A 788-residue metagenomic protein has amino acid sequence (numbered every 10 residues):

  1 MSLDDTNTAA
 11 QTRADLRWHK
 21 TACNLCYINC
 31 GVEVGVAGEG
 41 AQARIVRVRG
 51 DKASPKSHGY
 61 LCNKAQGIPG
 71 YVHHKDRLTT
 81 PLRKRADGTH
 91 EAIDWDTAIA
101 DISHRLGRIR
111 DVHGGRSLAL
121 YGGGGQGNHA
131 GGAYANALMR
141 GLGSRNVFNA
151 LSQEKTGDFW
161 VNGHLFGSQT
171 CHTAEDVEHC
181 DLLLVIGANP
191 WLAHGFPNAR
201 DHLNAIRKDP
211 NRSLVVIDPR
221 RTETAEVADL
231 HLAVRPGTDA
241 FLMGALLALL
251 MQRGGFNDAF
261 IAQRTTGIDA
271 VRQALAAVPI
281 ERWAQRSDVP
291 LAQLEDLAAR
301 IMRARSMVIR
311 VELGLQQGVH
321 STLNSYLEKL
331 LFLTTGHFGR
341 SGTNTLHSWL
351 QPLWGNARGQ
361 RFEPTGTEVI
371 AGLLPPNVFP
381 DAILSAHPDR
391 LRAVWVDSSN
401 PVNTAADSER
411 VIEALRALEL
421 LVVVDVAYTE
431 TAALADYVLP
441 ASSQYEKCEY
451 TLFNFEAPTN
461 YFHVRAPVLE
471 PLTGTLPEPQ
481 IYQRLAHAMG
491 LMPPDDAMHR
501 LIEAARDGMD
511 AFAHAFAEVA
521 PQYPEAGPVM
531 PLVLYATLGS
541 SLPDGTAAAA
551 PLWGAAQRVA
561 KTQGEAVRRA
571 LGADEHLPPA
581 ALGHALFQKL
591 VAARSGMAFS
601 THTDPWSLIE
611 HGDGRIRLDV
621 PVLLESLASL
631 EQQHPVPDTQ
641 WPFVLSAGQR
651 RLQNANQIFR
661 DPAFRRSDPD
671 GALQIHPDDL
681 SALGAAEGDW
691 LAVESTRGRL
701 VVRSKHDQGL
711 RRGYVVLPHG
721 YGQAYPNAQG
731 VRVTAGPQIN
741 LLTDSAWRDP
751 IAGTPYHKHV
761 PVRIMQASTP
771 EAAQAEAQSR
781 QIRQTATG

Functional and structural regions predicted by a protein language model:
M1-R253, I280-R282, P290, L294 (+5 more regions): N-terminal export/assembly segments and adjacent metallocofactor-ligating motifs of anaerobic energy-metabolism
V46, N257-D258, V308-I309, H337-H347 (+7 more regions): Acidic/polar loop patches that form or flank catalytic/metal-binding clefts of enzymes that bind anionic ligands
A86-E91, G255-P290, V468-P605, S667-P669 (+2 more regions): N-terminal leader/propeptide and maturation segments of large enzyme subunits in energy/redox metabolism and hydrolases
A133-I217, F241-G244, K329-A433, S443-F455 (+2 more regions): Extended redox/cofactor-interaction regions of prokaryotic respiratory oxidoreductases
A174, Y445-P471, I481-Y482, A486 (+1 more regions): Glycine/threonine-rich phosphate-binding loop and adjacent beta-strand/alpha-helix elements that clamp
I186-G187, V227-A228, A277-I280, R310-L315 (+1 more regions): Flexible glycine/proline-enriched surface loops and loop-helix/loop-strand junctions
L246, R264-P376: Active-site phosphate/pyrophosphate-binding segments
T475-T546, I658-Q674, D678-G788: Long, contiguous, secondary-structure-rich segments that constitute the structural scaffold of globular domains
